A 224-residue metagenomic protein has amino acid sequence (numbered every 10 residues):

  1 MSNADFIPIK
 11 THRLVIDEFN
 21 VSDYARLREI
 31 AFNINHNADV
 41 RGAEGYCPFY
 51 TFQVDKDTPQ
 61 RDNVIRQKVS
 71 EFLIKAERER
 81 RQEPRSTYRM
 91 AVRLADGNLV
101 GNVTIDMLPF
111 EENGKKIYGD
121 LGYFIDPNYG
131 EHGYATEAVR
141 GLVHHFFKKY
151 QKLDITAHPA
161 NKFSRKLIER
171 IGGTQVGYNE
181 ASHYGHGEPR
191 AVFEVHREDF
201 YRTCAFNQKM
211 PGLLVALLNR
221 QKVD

Functional and structural regions predicted by a protein language model:
M1-N128, V176-D224: GNAT-family acyltransferases
V21, P159-N161: A short coil/beta-turn micro-motif at the C-terminal edge of the histidine kinase catalytic ATP-binding domain
R26, T87, D120, F124 (+3 more regions): Amphipathic alpha-helical recognition patches that constitute DNA-binding helices
K115, H132, D154-I155: A generic secondary-structure micro-motif detector that highlights 1-2 residue hydrophobic/ambivalent hotspots embedded
I125, E131-H145, K162-R170: Conserved acetyl-CoA-binding loop-helix of GNAT-fold acetyltransferases
G141, A157, E180-A181: Proline- and acidic/polar-enriched loop/turn elements at helix boundaries
K148-H158: Conserved GNAT acetyl-CoA-binding A-motif
